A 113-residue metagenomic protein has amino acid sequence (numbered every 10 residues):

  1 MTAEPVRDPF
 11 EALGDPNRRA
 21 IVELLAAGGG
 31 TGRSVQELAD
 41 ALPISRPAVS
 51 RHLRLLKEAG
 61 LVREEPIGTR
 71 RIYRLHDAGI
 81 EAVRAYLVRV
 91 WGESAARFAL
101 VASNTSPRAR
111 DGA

Functional and structural regions predicted by a protein language model:
M1-P5, E23-A27, E81-A113: Amphipathic alpha-helical dimerization/coiled-coil segments that flank or bridge DNA-binding/regulatory modules
T2-S45, T69-E81: N-terminal helix-turn-helix DNA-binding core of bacterial DNA-binding proteins
N17, A48, L55: Residues in the helix-turn-helix
D40, R51, K57-E58: Alpha-helical residues within the helix-turn-helix
K57-I67, R74: Beta-hairpin "wing" of winged helix-turn-helix
